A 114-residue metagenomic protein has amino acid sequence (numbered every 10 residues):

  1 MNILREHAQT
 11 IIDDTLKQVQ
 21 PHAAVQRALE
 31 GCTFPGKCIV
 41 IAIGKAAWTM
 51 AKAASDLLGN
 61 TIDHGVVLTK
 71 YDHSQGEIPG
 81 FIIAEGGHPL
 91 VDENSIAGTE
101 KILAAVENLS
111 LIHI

Functional and structural regions predicted by a protein language model:
M1-I39, W48-L57, Y71, P89-S110: N-terminal glycine-/serine-/threonine-rich phosphate-binding loop
K37-I43, I83-G86: Short glycine-rich or small-residue beta-strand-to-loop segments that form or flank ligand, phosphate, metal/Fe-S
A53-H64, I78-I82: A glycine- and small-aliphatic-rich helix-loop capping segment at beta-alpha/alpha-beta transitions that lines
G65-K70: Short internal beta-strands
Y71-V91: Glycine-rich, flexible beta-strand/loop modules in the N-terminal catalytic cores of phosphate-handling
I112-I114: Conserved small/polar residues in nucleotide/adenosyl-binding loops
